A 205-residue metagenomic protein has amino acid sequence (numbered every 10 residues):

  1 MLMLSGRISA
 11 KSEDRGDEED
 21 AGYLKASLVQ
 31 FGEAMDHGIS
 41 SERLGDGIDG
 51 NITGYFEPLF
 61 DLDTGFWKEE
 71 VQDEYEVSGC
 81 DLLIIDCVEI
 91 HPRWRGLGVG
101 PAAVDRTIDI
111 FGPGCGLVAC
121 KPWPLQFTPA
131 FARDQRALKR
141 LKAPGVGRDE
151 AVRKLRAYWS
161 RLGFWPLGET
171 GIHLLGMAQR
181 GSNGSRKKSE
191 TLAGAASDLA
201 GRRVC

Functional and structural regions predicted by a protein language model:
M1-R95, R106-C205: Non-catalytic substrate-recognition and accessory regions of acyl/acetyltransferase enzymes
G98-G100: Glycine-rich phosphate-binding loop
A103: Hydrophobic positions on the alpha1 helix immediately C-terminal to the Walker A/P-loop
